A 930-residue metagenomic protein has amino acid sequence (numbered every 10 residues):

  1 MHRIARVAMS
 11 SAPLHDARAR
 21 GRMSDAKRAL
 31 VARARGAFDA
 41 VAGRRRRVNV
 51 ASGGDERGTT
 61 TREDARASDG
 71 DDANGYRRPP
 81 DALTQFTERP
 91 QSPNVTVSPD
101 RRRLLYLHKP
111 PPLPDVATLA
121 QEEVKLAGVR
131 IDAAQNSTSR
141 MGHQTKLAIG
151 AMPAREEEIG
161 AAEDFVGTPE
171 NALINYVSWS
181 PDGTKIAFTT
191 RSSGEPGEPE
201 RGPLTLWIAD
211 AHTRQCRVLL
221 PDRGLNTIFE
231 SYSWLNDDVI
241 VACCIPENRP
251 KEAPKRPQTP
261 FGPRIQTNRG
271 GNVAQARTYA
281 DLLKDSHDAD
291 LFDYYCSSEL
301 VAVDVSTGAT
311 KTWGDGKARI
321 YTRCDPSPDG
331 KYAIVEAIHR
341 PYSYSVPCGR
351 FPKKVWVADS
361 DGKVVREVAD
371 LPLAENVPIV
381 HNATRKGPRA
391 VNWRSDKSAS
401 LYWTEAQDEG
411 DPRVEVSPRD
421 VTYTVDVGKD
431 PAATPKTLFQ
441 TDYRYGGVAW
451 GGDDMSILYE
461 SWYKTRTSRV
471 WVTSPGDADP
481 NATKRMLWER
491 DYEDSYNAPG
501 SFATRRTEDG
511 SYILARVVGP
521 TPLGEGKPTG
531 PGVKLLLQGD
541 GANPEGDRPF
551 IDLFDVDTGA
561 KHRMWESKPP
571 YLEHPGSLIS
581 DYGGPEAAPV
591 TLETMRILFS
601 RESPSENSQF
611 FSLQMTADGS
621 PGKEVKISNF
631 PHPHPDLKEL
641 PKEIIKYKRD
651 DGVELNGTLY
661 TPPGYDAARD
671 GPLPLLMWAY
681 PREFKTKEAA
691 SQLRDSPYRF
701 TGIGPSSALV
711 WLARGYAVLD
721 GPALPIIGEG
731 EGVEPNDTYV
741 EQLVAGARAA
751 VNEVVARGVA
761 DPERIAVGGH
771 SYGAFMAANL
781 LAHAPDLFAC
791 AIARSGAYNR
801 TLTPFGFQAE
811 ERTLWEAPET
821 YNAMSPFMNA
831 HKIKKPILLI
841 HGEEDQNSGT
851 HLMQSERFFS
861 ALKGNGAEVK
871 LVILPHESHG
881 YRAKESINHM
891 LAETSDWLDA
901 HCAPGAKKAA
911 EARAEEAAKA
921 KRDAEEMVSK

Functional and structural regions predicted by a protein language model:
M1-A32: N-terminal chloroplast transit peptides
V41, R46, S52-S608, S612-L613 (+5 more regions): Beta-propeller folds
H143-L147, W678, E688-K930: Active-site-proximal cap/loop segments of hydrolase catalytic domains
R340, Q407-E409, K429, Y463-K464 (+11 more regions): Short, glycine-/Ser/Thr-/acidic-enriched flexible segments
V355, L401, L487, F610 (+6 more regions): Conserved hydrophobic/aromatic pocket- or pore-lining residues that grip, position, or stack substrates in active sites
V416-S417, W450-G452, A515-P531, P544-G546 (+13 more regions): A structural signal for short secondary-structure junctions
S628-G671: N-terminal cap/lid segment of alpha/beta-hydrolase-fold proteins
D670-R682: Short beta-strand element of the alpha/beta-hydrolase
